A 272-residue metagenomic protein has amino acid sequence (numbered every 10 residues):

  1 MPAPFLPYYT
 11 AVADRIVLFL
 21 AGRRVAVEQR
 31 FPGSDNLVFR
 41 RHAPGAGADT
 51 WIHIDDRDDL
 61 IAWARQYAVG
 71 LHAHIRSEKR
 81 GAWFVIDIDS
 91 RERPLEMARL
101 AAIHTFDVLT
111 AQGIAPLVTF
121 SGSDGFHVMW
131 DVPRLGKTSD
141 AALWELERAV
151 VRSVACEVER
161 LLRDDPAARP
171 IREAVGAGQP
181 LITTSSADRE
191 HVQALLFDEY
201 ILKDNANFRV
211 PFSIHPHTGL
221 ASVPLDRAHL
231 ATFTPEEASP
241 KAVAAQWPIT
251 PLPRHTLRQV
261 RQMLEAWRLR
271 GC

Functional and structural regions predicted by a protein language model:
F5-L6, T10-V85, D89-R91, V192-A194 (+1 more regions): SsDNA-processing nucleotidyl-transfer enzymes
P7, R169-C272: Long, low-complexity, charged/polar intrinsically disordered accessory regions
V27-R30, P116-G122, E199-I201: Short beta-strand
L71-H74, L95-E96, T218-V223: Short helix/loop capping segments that flank catalytic or ligand/cofactor-binding pockets
W83-I86, A115-D140, N207-P211: Histidine-centered divalent-metal-coordination microenvironment in nucleic-acid enzymes
D89, P94-L95, R134: A charge-rich, low-complexity, intrinsically flexible signal that marks solvent-exposed coils, linkers, repeats
E96-I114, W144-L162: Long, well-ordered alpha-helical scaffolding segments within enzyme catalytic domains, especially pronounced
